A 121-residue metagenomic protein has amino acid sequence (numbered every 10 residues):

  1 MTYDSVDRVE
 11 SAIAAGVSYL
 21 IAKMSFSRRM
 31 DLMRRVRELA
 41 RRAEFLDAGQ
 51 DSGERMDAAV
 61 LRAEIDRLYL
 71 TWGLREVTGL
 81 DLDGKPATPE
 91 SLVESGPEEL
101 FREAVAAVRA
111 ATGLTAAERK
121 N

Functional and structural regions predicted by a protein language model:
M1-A12: Short acidic, Pro/Gly- and aromatic-enriched capping/linker segments at domain boundaries
V17-N121: Short, surface-exposed, charged amphipathic helix/loop patches that serve as local interaction elements
